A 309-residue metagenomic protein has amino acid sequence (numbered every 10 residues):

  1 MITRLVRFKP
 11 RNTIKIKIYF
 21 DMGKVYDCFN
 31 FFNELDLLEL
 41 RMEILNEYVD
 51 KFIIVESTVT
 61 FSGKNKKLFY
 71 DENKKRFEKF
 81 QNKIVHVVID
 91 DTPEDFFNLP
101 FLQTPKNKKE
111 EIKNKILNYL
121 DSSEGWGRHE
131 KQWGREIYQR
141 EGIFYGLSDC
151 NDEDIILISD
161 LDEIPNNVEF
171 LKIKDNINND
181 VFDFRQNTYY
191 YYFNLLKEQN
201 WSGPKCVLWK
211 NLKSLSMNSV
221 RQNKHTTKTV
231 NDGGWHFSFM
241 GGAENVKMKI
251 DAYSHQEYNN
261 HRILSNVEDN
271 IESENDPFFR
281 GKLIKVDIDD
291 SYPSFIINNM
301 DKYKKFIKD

Functional and structural regions predicted by a protein language model:
N12-D21: Short, Lys/Arg-enriched N-terminal segments with co-localized hydrophobic residues within the first ~10-30 amino acids
F20-E47: N-proximal low-complexity "stem/linker" segments adjacent to membrane-targeting elements
K24-Y26, K51, I155: Structural motif
V25, I84, V181: Short, conserved active-site loop motifs that form the nucleotide-linked donor/cofactor pocket
N46-E124: Acidic donor-binding segment of Leloir-type glycosyltransferases
E94-D154, I158, E163-D309: Catalytic-site signature of metal-activated, phosphate-bearing donor transferases, centered on the GT-A/GT-A-like
